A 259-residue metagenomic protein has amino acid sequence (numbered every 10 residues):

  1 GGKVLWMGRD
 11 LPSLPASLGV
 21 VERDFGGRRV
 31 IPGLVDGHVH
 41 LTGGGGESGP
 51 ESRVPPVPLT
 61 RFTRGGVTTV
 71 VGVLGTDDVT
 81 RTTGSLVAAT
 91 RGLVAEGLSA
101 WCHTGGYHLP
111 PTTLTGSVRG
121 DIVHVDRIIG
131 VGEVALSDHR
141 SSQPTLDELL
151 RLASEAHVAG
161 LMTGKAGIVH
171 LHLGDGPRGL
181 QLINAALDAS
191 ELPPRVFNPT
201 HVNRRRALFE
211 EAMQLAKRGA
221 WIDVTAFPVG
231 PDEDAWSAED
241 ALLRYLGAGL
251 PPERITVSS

Functional and structural regions predicted by a protein language model:
G1-I31: Histidine-rich, glycine-flanked metal-binding segment
G2, G27, H38, G66 (+4 more regions): Divalent metal-coordination and catalytic microenvironments
G19-G26, L59, S117-I122, A238-P251: Short amphipathic alpha-helices and their capping/turn segments at secondary-structure boundaries
R28-V30, L34, G44-C102, T115-H124 (+1 more regions): Alpha-helical scaffold segments that flank or form the walls of functional sites
P32-G44, I168-G176: Histidine-centered catalytic micro-motifs
H40-R53, T104-P110, D138-Q143: Active-site mouth loops of central-metabolism enzymes
P110-I168, W221: Active-site gating/metal-coordination segments in enzymes
S154-S259: Active-site core of metal-dependent hydrolases
